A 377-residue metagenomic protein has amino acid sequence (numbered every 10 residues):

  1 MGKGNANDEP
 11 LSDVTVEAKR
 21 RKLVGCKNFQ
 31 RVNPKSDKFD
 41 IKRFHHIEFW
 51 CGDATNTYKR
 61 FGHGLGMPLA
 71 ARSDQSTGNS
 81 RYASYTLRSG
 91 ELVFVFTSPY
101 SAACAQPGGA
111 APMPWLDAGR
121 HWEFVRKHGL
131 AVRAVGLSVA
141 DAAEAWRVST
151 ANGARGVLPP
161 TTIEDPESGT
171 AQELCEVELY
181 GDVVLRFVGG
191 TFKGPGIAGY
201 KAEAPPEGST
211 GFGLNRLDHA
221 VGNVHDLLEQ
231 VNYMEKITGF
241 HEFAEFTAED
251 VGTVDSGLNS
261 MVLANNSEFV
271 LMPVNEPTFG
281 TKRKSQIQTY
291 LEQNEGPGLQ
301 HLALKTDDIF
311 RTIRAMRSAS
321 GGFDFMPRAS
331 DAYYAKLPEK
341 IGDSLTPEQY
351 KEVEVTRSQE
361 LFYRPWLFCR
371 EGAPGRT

Functional and structural regions predicted by a protein language model:
G2-A71, G78-P159, S168-F243, V254-T377: Glyoxalase I/VOC metalloenzyme domain signal
D74-S76, E164, T247-G252: Short, solvent-exposed loop/turn elements at beta->coil junctions and helix N-caps that rim active or binding pockets
